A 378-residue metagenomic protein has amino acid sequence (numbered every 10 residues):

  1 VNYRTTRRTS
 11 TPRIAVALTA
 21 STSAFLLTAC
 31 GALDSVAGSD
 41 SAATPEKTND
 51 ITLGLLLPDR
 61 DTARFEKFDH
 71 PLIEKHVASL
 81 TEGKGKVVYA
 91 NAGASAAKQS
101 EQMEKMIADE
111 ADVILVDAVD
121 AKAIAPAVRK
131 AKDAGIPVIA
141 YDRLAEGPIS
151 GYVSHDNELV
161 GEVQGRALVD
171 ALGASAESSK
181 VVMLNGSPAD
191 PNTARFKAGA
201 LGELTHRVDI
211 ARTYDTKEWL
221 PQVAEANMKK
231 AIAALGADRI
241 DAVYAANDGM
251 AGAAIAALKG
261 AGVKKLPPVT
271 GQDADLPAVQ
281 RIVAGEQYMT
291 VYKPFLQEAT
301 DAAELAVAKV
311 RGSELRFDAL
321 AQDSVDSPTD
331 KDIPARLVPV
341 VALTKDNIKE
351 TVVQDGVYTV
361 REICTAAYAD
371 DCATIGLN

Functional and structural regions predicted by a protein language model:
N2-R13, S23, L27-N378: A residue-level marker of the well-folded mature domains of exported/periplasmic proteins
L18-T19: Long, low-complexity intrinsically disordered regulatory regions
